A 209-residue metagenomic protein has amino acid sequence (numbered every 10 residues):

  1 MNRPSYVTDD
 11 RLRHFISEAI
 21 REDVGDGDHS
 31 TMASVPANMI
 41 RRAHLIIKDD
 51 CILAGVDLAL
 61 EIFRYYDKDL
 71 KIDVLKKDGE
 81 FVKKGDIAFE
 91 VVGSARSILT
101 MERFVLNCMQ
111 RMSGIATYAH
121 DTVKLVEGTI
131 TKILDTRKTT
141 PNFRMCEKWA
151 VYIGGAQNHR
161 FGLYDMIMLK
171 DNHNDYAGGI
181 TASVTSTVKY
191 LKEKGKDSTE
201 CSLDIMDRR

Functional and structural regions predicted by a protein language model:
N2-R209: Acidic/glycine-rich phosphate/pyrophosphate-binding loops and surrounding catalytic core that coordinate Mg2+
